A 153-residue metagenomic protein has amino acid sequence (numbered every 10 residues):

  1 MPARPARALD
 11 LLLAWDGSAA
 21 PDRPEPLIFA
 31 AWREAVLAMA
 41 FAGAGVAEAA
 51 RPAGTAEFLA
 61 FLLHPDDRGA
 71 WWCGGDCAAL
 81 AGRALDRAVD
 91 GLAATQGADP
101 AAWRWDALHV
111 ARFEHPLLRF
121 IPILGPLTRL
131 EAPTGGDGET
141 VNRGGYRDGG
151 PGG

Functional and structural regions predicted by a protein language model:
M1-G153: Acidic, low-complexity N-terminal propeptides/linkers enriched in Ser/Thr/Asp/Gly that mediate export, maturation
